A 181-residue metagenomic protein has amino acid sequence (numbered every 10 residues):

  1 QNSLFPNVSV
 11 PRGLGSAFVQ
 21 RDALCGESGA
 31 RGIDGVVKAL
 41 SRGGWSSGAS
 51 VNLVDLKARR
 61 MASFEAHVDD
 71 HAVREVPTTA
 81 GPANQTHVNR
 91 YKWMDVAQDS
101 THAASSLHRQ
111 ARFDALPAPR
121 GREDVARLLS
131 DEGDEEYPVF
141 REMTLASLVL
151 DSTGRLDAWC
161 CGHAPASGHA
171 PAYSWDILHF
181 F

Functional and structural regions predicted by a protein language model:
N2-A23: Conserved short S/T/G-enriched processing/targeting/catalytic segments and their helical context
Q20-F181: C-terminus-biased signal that marks the final domain/tail of proteins
